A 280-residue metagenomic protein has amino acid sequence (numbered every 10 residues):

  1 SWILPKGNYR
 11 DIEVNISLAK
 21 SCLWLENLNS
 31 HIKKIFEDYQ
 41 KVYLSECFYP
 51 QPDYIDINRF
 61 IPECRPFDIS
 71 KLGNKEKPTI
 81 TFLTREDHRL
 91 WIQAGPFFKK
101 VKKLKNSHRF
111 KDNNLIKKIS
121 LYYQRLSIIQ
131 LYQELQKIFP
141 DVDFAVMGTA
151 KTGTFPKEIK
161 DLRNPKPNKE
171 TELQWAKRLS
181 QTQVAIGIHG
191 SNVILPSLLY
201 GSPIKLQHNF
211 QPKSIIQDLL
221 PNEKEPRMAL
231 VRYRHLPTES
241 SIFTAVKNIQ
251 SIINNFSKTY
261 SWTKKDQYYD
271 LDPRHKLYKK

Functional and structural regions predicted by a protein language model:
S1-K77, L83: Secretory-pathway glycan-assembly enzymes, especially type II membrane glycosyltransferases that use nucleotide-sugar
W2-L4, D143-G148, V184-G187, K205: Short, hydrophobic beta-strand segments that form beta-sheet elements in well-ordered domains
P5-G7, I80-L90, K105-E172: Catalytic donor nucleotide-activated moiety binding site of glycosyltransferases and closely related
Y9-E46, P156-P167, G201-I204, L220-L236: Active-site regions of enzymes building and remodeling cell-envelope glycoconjugates
R10-I12, R89-I92, T152-P156, I194-L195 (+1 more regions): Short catalytic/ligand-binding loop motif for oxyanion handling, primarily in non-cytosolic enzymes, centered on
I32, L131-F139, I249, I253-S257: Hydrophobic, Leu/Ile/Phe/Ala-enriched alpha-helical segments that form helix-helix packing faces
V42-P66, I215-K280: Leloir-type glycosyltransferase catalytic cores
W175-D218: A donor-sugar binding/catalytic signature common to diverse glycosyltransferases and related nucleotide-sugar
